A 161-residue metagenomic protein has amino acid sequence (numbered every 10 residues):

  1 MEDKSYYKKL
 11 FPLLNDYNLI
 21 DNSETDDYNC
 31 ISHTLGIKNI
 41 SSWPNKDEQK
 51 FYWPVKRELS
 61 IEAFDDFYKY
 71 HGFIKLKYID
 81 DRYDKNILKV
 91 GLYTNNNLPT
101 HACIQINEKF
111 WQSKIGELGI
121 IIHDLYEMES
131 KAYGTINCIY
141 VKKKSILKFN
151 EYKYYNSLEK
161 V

Functional and structural regions predicted by a protein language model:
M1-Y28, S32: N-terminal intrinsically disordered, low-complexity, charge/repeat-rich segments that act as generic
Y6, P12, C30-K38, Y68 (+3 more regions): N-terminal, helix-rich and Lys/Arg-enriched segments in bacterial and organellar proteins
N15-N22, S42-V55: Active-site nucleophile-His-acid catalytic modules used for acyl/amide transfer and hydrolysis across diverse enzymes
N22-S42, K56-D65: Active-site nucleophilic cysteine motif
I40, G72-F73, K77-Y78, I139-K144 (+1 more regions): Domain-length accessory/inserted modules outside core catalytic folds
S41-N45, F110-S113: Short amphipathic alpha-helical segments with coiled-coil-like heptad repeat character
K56-L118: ...with weaker cross-activation on analogous glycine-rich loops/strands in unrelated enzymes
Q105-V161: Aromatic- and glycine-rich peptidoglycan recognition patches
